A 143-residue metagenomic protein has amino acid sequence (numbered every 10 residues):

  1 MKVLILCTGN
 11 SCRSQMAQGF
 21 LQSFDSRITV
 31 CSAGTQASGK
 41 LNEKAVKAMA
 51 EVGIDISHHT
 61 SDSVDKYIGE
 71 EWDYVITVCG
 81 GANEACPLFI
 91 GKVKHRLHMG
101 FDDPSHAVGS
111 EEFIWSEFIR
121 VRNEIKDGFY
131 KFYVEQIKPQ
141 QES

Functional and structural regions predicted by a protein language model:
M1-Y67: Conserved active-site segments centered on acidic
N10, M49, V75-I76, I125: Conserved small-residue
S11, G80-N83: Short glycine-rich anion-binding loops that position phosphate/pyrophosphate groups of nucleotides and phosphorylated
Q36, G81, D102: Catalytic metal-binding/acid-base residues of hydrolase active sites
I56, A82-A85: Glycine-rich nucleotide phosphate-binding loop and flanking beta-alpha elements of Rossmann-like dinucleotide-binding
G69-E71: Alpha-helix C-terminal capping/helix-to-coil transition sites in glycosyltransferase folds
T77-V78, H98: Redox-cofactor binding/interface segments in oxidoreductases and associated redox assembly factors
A85-S143: Phosphate-binding/catalytic loops
